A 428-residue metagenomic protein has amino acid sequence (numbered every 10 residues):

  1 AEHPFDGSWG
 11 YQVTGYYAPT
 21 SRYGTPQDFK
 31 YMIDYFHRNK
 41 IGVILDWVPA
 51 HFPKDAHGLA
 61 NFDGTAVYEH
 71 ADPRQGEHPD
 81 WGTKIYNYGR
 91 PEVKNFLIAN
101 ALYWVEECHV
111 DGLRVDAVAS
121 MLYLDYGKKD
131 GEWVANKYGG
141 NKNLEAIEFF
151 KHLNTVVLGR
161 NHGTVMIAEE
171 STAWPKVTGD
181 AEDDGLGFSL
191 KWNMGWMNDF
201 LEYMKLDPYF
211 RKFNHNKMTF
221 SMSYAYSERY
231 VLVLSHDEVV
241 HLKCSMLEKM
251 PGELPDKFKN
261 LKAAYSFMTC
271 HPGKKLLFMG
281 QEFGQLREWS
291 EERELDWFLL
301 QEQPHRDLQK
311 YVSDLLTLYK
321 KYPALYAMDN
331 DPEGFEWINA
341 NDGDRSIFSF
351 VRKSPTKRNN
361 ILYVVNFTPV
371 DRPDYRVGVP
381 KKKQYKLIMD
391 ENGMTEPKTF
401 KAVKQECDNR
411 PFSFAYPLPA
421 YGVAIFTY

Functional and structural regions predicted by a protein language model:
A1-K142, R410, Y416: Substrate-binding/active-site clefts of carbohydrate-active enzymes
D6, Y11-T14, S290-L299: Active-site His/acidic residue clusters
Y16, F36, D46, L97 (+8 more regions): Conserved, mostly hydrophobic/aromatic
D28, E92-L97, K142-F149, D256-N260 (+2 more regions): Soluble or luminal CAZymes and related metallo-dependent hydrolases
R90, K137-K142, L247-D256, D296-R306 (+1 more regions): Active-site rim elements
H109-D111, Y126-E291, K320-P323, D329-N330 (+2 more regions): Conserved alpha/beta catalytic core and glycan-binding cleft of carbohydrate-active enzymes
P304-L325: Catalytic cores of secreted or luminal carbohydrate-active enzymes
K398-Y428: C-terminal beta-strand-rich structural cap/linker in extracellular carbohydrate-active enzymes
